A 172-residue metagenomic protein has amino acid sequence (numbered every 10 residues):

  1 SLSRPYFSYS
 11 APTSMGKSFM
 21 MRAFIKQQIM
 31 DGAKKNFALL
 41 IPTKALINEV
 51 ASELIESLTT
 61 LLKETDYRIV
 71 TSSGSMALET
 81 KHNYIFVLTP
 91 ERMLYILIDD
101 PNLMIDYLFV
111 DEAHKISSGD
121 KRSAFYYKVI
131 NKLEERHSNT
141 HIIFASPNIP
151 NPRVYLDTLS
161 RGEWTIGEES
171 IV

Functional and structural regions predicted by a protein language model:
S1-V172: N-terminal helicase ATP-binding lobe
